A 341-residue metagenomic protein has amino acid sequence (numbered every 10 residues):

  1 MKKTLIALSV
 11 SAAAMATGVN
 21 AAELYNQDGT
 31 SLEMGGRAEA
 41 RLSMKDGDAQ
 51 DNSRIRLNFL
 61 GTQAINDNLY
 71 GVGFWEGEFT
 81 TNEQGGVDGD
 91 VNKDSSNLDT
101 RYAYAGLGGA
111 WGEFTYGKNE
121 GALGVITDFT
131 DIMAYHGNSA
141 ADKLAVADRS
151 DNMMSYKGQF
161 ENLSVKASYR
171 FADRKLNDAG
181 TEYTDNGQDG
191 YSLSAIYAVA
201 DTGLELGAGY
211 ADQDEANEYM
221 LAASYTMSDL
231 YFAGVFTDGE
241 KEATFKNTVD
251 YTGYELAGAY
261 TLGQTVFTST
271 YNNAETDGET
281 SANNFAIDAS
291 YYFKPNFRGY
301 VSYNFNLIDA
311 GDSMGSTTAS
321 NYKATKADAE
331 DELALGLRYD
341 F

Functional and structural regions predicted by a protein language model:
M1-F341: Outer-membrane beta-barrel proteins
